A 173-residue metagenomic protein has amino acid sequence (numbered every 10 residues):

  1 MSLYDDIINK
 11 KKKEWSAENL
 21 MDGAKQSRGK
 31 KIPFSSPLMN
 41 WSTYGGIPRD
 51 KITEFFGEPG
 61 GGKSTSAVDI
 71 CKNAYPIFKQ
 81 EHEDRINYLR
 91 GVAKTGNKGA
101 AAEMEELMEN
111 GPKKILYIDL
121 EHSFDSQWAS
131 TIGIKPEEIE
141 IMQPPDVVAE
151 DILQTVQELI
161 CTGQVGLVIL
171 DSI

Functional and structural regions predicted by a protein language model:
S2-I141, Q154-C161: The Walker A/P-loop phosphate-binding site
I141-V148: Short beta->alpha junction loops
V148-Q154: Structural motif
V168-I169: Walker B beta-strand of ABC/ABC-like P-loop ATPase nucleotide-binding domains, specifically the conserved hydrophobic
S172: Walker B catalytic acidic pair
